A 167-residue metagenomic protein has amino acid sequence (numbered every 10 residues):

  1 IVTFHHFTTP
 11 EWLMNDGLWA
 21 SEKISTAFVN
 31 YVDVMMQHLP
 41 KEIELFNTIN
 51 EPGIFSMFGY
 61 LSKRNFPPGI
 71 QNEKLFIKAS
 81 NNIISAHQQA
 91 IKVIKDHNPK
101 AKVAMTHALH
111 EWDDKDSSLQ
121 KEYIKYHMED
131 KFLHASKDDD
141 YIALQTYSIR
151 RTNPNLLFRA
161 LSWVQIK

Functional and structural regions predicted by a protein language model:
I1-K167: Non-catalytic scaffold segments within catalytic domains of secreted glycoside hydrolases
